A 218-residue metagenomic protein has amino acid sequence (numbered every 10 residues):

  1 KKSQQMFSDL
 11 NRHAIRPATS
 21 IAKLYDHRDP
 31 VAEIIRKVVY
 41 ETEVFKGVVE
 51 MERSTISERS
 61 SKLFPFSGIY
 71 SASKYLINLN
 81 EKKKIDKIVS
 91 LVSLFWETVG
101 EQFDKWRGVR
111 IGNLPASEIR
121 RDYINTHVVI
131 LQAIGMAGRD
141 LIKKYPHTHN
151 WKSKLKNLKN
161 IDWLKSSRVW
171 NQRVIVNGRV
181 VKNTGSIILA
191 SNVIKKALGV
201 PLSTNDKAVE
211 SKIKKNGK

Functional and structural regions predicted by a protein language model:
K1-K218: Accessory terminal alpha-helical modules
